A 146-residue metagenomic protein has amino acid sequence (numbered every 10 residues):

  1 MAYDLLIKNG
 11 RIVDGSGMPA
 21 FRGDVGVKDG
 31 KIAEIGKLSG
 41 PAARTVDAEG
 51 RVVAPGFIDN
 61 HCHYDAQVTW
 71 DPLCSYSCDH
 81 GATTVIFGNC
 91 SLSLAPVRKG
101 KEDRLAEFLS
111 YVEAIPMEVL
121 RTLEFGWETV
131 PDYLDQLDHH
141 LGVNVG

Functional and structural regions predicted by a protein language model:
A2-L6, I12-G56: Histidine-rich, glycine-flanked metal-binding segment
L6, G26, D59, I86 (+1 more regions): Structured core elements
G10, G30, G50, H61 (+2 more regions): Divalent metal-coordination and catalytic microenvironments
S16, G36, A66-V68, I86: Activation segment
P19, A54, N60, V85 (+1 more regions): Short, electropositive, low-hydrophobicity segments enriched in small/polar residues
R44-T45, D65, P96-V97: Short Asp/Glu-rich motifs
V52-Y76: Di-metal (Zn2+ and/or Mg2+/Mn2+) metal-binding site signature of metallo-dependent hydrolases with the MBL/beta-CASP
W70-G146: Divalent-metal coordination cores built from histidine and acidic residues
